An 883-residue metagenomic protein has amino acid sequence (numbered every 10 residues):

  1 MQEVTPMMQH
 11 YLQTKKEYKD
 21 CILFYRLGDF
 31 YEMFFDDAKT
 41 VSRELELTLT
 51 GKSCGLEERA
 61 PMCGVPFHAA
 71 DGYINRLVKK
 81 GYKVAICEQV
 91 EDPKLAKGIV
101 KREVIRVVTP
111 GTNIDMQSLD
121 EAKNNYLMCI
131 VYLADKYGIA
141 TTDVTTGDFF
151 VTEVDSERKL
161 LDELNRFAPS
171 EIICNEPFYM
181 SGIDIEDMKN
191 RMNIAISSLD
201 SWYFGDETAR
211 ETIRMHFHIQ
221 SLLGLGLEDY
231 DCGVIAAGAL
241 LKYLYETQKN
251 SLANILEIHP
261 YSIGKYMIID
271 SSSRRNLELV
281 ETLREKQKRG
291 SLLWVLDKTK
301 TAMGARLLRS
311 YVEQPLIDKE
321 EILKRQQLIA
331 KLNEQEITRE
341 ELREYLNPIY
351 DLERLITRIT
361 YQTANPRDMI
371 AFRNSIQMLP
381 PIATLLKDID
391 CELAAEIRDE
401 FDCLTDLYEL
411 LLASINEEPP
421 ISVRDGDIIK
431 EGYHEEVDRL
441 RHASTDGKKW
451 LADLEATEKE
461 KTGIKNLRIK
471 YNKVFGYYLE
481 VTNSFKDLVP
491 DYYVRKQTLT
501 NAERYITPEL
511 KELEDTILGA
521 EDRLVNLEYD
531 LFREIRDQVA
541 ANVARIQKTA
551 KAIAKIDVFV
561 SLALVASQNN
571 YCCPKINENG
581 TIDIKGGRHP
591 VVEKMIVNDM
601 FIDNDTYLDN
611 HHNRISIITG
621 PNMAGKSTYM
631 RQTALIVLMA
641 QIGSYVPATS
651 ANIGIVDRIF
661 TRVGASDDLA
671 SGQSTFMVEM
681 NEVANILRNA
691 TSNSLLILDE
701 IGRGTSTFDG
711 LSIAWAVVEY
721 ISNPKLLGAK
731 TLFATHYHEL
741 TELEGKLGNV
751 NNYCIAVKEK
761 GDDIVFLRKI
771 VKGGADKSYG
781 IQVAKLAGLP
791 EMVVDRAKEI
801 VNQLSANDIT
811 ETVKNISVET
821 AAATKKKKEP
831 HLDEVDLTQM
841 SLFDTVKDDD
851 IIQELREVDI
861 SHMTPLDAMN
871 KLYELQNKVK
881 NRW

Functional and structural regions predicted by a protein language model:
M1-K331, N347, D351-T360, A364-A456 (+2 more regions): Charged catalytic and DNA/RNA-contacting regions of genome-maintenance and nucleic-acid-processing enzymes
V4-M8, F24, F35, G64-I74 (+32 more regions): Amphipathic alpha-helical transducer elements in NTP-driven molecular machines
F35-A38, Y230, K300-T301, Y311 (+4 more regions): ATPase nucleotide-binding head domains, primarily ABC-like/P-loop NTPase cores
C87, P110-L119, S251, K387-L393 (+6 more regions): Active-site phosphate-binding and catalytic loops of NTP-dependent enzymes
P169-P177, I183-E186, S198, E509-N542 (+2 more regions): Conserved catalytic alpha/beta cores of large enzymes that bind or transform nucleotide phosphates and polynucleotides
F204-T212, I219, M267-S271, L283 (+5 more regions): Amphipathic heptad-repeat alpha-helical coiled-coil/stalk segments that mediate oligomerization, filament/stalk
Y361, N365, S375-M378, E431-G432 (+2 more regions): Charged, surface-exposed helical/loop "interaction arms" that form contiguous linear patches used for dimerization
S841-W883: C-terminal tails and terminal domains of large nucleic-acid-associated and other macromolecular-machine proteins
